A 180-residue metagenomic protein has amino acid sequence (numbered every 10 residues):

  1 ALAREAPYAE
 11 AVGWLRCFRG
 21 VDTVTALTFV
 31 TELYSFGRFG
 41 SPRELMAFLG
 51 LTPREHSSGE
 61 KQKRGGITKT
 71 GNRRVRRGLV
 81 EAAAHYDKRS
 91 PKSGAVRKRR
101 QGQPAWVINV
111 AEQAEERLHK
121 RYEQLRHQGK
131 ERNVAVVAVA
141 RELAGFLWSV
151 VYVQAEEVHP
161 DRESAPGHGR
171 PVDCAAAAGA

Functional and structural regions predicted by a protein language model:
A1-A180: A detector of single, family-specific signature residues that are central to catalytic or substrate-handling motifs
